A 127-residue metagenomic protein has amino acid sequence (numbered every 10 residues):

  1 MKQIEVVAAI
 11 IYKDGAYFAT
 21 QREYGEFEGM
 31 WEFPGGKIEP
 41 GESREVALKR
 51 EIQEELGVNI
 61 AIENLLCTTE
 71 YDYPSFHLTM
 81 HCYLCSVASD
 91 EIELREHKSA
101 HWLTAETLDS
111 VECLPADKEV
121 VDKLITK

Functional and structural regions predicted by a protein language model:
M1-Y17, K37: Conserved N-terminal beta-strand and adjoining loop/helix that marks the start of the Nudix/MutT-like hydrolase domain
E5-V7, G15, L78-H81, K98: Change "...and in nucleic-acid phosphodiester-cleaving endonucleases..." to "...and in nucleic-acid processing enzymes
I11-Y12, A19, C85-V87, W102: Conserved hydrophobic "DFG−1" position in protein kinase catalytic cores
E26-M30: A conserved beta-turn-beta hairpin within the catalytic core of GNAT-like acetyltransferases that forms part
F33-L65, T104: The catalytic Nudix box helix
N59, T69-E91, H101: Active-site-adjacent beta-strand/loop module that shapes the phosphate/pyrophosphate-binding cleft
L84, E93-L124: NUDIX/MutT-family hydrolases
